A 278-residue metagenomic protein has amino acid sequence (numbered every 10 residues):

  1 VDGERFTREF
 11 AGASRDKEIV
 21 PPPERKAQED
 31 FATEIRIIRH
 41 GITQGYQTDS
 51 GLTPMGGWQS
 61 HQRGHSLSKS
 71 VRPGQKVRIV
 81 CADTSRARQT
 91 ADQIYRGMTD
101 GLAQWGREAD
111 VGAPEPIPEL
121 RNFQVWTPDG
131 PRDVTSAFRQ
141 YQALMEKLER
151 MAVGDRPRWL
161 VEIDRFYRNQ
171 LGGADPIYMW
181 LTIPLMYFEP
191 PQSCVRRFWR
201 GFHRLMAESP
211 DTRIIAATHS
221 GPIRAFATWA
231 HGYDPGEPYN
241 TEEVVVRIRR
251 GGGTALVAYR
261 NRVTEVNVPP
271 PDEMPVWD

Functional and structural regions predicted by a protein language model:
D2-I117, M186-V195, D234-I248: Active-site-proximal alpha-helix that buttresses catalytic centers in soluble enzyme cores
G41, H219-G221, N261-V263: Active-site metal-binding loops of divalent metal-dependent hydrolases
Q44-Q47, R86-T90, F123-W126, I223-F226 (+1 more regions): Short catalytic/ligand-binding loop motif for oxyanion handling, primarily in non-cytosolic enzymes, centered on
D49-S50, A91-Q93, V125-R132, T228-W229 (+1 more regions): Short aromatic-enriched loop/helix-cap "lid" or pocket-rim segments at secondary-structure transitions that line
T84, P118-N122, R262: Residues that form or immediately flank small-molecule/cofactor binding pockets and catalytic motifs
M98-R196, P270, W277: Phosphate-handling substructures
D100-A103, Q192-L256: Active-site-adjacent alpha-helix immediately C-terminal to a catalytic or transition-state-stabilizing loop
Y259-D278: Acidic, His/Gly-rich catalytic cores of divalent-metal-dependent hydrolytic chemistry
